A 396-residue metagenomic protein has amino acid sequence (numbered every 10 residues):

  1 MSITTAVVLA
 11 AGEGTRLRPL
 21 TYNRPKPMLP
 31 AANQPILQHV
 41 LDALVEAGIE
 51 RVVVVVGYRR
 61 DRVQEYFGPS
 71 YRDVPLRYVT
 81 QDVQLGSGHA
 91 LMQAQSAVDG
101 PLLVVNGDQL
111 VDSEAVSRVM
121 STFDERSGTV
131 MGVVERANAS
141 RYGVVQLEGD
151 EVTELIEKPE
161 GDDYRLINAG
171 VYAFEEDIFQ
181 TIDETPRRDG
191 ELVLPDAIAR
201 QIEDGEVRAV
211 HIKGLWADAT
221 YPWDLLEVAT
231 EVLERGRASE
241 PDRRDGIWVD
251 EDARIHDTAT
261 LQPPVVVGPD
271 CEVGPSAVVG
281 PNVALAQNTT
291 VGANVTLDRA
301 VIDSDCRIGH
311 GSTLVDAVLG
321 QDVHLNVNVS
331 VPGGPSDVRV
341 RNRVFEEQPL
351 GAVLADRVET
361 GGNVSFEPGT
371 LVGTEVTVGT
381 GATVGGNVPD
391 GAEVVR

Functional and structural regions predicted by a protein language model:
M1-R24, M28, Q34, V45 (+15 more regions): Haloarchaeal acidic low-complexity proteome signature biased toward cell-envelope/secretome components but also
S2-V8, R16, L29-P30, Q34-V105 (+1 more regions): Conserved N-terminal catalytic core of the sugar/cofactor nucleotidyltransferase
L41-D42, M92, D112-D124, F179: Short alpha-helix within the catalytic core of nucleotide-sugar-dependent glycosyltransferases
L103, E151-A238: Catalytic-core segments of class I nucleotidyltransferases/pyrophosphorylases that form NMP-activated intermediates
E114-S140: Conserved donor-nucleotide/metal-binding helix-loop-beta segment in metal-dependent transferases, i.e., the alpha-helix
P275-S276, P281-N282, Q287-V295: Phosphate-binding active sites in nucleotide-utilizing proteins
V301-R396: Glycine-rich hexapeptide-repeat left-handed beta-helix
